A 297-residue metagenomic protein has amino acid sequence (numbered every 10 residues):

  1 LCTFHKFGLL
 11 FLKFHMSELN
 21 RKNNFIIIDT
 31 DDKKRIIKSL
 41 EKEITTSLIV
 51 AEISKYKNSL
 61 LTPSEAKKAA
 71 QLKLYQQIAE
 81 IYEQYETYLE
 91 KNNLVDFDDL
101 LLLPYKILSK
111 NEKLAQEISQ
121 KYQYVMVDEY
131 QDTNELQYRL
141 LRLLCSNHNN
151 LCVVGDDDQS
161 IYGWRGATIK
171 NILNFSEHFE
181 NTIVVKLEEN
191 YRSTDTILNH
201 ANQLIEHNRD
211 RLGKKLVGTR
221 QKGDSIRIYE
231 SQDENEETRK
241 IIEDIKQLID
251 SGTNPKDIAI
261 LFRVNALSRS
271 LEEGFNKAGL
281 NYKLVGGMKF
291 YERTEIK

Functional and structural regions predicted by a protein language model:
L1-Y124, N149, S225, N235 (+1 more regions): A basic/glycine-biased coupling hinge at the interface between accessory DNA-binding modules
F97, E129-Y130, D157: Generic detector of well-ordered alpha-helical packing
Y122-D132: Conserved P-loop NTPase "ATPase switch" module shared by AAA+ and STAND
M126, E135-K297: Conserved motor-region signature of P-loop NTPase helicases/translocases
